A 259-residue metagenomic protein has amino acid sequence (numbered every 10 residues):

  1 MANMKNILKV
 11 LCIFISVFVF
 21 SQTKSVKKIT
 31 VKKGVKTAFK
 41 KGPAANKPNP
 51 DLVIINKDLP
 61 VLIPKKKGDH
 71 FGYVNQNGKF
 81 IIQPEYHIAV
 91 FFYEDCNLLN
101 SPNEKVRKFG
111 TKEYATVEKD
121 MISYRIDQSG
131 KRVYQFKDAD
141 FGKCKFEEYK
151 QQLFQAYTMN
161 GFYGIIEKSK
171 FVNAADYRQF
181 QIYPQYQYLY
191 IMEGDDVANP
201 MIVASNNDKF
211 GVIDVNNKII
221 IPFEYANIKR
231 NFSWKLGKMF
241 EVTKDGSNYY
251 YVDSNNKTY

Functional and structural regions predicted by a protein language model:
M1-V26: Bacterial Sec-dependent N-terminal signal peptides
T23-Y259: Residue-level detector of conserved, function-critical positions
